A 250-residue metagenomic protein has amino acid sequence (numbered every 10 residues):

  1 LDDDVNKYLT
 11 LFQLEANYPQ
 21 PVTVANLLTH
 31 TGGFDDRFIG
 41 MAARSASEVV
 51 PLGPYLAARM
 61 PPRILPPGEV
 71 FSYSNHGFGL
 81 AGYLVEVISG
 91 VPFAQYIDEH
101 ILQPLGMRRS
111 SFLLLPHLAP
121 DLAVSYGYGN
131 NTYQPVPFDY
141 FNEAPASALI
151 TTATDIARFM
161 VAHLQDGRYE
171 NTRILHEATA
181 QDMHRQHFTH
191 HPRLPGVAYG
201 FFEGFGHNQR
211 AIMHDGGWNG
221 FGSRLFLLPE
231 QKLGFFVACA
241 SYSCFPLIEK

Functional and structural regions predicted by a protein language model:
L1-D35, I39, Y83, V87-S125 (+1 more regions): Active-site helix/loop module of the DD-peptidase/beta-lactamase fold, centered on the serine-lysine SxxK catalytic
N6, G32, A57-P62, G82 (+3 more regions): Amphipathic, well-packed alpha-helical segments that form the structural scaffold of globular domains
K7, A42-P66, V91-R108, G127-Q134: Short, charged, amphipathic alpha-helices and their helix-cap/turn boundaries
P21, Y73-F78, A153-A157: Short alpha-helical patches at coil-to-helix transitions and adjacent helical residues in well-structured domains
F38-R44, G68-F71, L113-P116, T172-L175 (+1 more regions): Short coil/turn segments at secondary-structure boundaries
A46-S47, E86-E99, Q103, Q134-K250: Catalytic loop of the DD-peptidase/beta-lactamase superfamily, centered on the K-T-G motif and neighboring
L65-V70, P145: A short glycine/serine-rich beta->alpha loop
